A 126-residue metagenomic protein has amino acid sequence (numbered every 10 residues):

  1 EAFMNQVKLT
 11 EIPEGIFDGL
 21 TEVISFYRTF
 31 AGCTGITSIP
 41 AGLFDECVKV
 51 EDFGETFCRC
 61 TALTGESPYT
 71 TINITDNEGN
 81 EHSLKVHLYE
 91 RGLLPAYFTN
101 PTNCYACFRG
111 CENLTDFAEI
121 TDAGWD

Functional and structural regions predicted by a protein language model:
E1-D126: Negatively charged
